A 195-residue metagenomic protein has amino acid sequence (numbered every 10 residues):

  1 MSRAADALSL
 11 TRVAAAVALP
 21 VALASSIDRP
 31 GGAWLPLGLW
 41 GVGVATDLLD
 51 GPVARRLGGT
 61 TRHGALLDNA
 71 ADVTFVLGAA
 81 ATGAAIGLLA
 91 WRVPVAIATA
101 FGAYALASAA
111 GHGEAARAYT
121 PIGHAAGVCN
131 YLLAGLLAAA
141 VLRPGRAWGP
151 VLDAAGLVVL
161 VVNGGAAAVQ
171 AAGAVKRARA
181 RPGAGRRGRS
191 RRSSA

Functional and structural regions predicted by a protein language model:
M1-D6, V13, P20, G38 (+1 more regions): A feature for the membrane-embedded catalytic helix bundles of lipid/isoprenoid biosynthetic enzymes
A22-G31: Short, hydrophobic transmembrane alpha-helix segments
P36-V44: Short hydrophobic/aromatic, small-residue-rich stretches within specific transmembrane helices of secondary active
V44-A45, A70: Hydrophobic/small/kink-forming positions within alpha-helical transmembrane segments of polytopic membrane proteins
G58-R62, E114: Juxtamembrane helix-boundary/capping and inter-helix hinge elements in multi-pass membrane proteins
R62-A70: Short, non-helical or kinked segments that cap or interrupt transmembrane helices
